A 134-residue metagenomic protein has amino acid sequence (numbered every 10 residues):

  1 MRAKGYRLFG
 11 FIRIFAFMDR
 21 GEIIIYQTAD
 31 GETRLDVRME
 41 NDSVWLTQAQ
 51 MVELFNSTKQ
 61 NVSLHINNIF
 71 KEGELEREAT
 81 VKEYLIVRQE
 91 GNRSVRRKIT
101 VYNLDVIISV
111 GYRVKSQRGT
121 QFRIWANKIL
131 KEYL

Functional and structural regions predicted by a protein language model:
G5-L134: Basic, low-complexity intrinsically disordered segments
